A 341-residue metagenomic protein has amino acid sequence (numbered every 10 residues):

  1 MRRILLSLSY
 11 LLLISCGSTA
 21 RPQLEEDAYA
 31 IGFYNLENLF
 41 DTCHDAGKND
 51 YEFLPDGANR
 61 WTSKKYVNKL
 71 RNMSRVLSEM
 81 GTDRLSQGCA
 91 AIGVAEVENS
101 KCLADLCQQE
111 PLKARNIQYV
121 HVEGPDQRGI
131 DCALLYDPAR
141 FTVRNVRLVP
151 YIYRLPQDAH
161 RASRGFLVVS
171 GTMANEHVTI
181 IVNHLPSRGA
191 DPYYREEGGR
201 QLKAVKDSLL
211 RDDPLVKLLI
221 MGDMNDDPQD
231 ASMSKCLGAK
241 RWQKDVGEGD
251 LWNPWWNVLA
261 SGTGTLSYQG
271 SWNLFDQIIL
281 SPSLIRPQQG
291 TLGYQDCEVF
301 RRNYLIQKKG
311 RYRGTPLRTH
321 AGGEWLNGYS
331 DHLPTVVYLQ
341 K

Functional and structural regions predicted by a protein language model:
I4-I14: Sec-dependent N-terminal signal peptides
C16-N116, V120-C132, R200, K308-G314 (+1 more regions): N-terminal, active-site-proximal structural segment of metallo-dependent hydrolase catalytic domains
A20-R21, D207-L218, D226-K341: Metal-dependent phosphoester-hydrolase catalytic domains
P22-I31, F40, R140-T142, R161-P186 (+1 more regions): Beta-strand-turn-beta hairpins that frame and shape the catalytic cleft of phosphate-ester-processing enzymes
Y34-E37, A95-E98, H121-P125, D137-P138 (+5 more regions): Active-site-proximal beta-strand/loop segments in catalytic clefts of secreted hydrolases
K101-A104, R128-D131, G189-P192, D227-S232 (+1 more regions): Extracytoplasmic/secreted cell-surface and envelope-processing proteins
G124-Q127, A133-R140, R144-S170: Surface-exposed loop and adjacent secondary-structure segments within mature catalytic domains
P192-P214: A long, amphipathic alpha-helix that forms part of the scaffold/cap immediately adjacent to metal-dependent active
